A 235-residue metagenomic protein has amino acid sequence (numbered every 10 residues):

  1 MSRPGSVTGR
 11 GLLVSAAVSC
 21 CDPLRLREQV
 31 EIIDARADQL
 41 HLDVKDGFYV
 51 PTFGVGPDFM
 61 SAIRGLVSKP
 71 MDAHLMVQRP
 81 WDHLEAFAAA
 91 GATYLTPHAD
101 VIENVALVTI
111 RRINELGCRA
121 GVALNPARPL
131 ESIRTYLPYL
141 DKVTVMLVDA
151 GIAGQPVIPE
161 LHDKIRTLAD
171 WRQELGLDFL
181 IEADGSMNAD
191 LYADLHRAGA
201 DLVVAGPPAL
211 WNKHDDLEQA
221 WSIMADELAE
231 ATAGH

Functional and structural regions predicted by a protein language model:
M1-C20, R27-E28, H235: N-terminal amphipathic alpha-helix/helix-capping segment at the start of soluble metabolic enzymes
L12-V18, L40-L42, I63, M71-L75 (+5 more regions): Hydrophobic faces of well-ordered beta-strands that scaffold small-molecule active sites in alpha/beta enzyme cores
S15, R25, H83, A92-L180: Conserved anion-binding
L26, I33, D43, F87 (+6 more regions): Conserved, mostly hydrophobic/aromatic
E28-V30, R79-A89, A127-Y139, S186-V203: Catalytic cores of alpha/beta
L40-G56, V148-P156, W211-K213: Glycine-rich, proline-tolerant flexible connector loops at the mouths of alpha/beta enzymes
H41-R112: N-terminal active-site wall of soluble small-molecule enzyme domains
L210-H235: C-terminal helical cap(s) of enzyme catalytic domains, especially alpha/beta-barrels
